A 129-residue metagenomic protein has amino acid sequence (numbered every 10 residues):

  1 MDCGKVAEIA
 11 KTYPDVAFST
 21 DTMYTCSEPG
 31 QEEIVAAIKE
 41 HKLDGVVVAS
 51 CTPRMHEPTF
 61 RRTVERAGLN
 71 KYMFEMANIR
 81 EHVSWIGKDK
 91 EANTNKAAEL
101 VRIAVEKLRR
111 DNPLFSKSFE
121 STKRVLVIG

Functional and structural regions predicted by a protein language model:
M1-G129: Residues forming the flavin
